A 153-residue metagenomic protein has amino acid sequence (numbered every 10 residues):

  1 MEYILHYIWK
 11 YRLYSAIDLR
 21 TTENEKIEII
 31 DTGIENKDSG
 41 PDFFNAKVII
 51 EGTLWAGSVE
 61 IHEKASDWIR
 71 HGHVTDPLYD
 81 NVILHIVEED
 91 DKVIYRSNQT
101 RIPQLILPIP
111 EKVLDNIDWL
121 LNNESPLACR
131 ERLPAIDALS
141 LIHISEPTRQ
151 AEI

Functional and structural regions predicted by a protein language model:
M1, D42, D137-L139: Helix N-terminus capping/helix-initiation residues
E2-H6: Low-complexity, highly charged intrinsically disordered N-terminal segments that act as targeting/localization
Y7-S66, H73, Y79: N-terminal ordered "arm"
W55, W68, V93-Y95, L114 (+1 more regions): Intrinsically disordered, low-complexity acidic/polar segments
A65-H71, K112-I117: Short, surface-exposed linear segments at secondary-structure transitions and domain or protein termini
D80-V82, I86-L139: Compact, glycine/acidic-enriched structural inserts
I142-I153: Single conserved hydrophobic/aromatic residue that forms the stacking wall/gate of nucleotide- or nucleobase-binding
